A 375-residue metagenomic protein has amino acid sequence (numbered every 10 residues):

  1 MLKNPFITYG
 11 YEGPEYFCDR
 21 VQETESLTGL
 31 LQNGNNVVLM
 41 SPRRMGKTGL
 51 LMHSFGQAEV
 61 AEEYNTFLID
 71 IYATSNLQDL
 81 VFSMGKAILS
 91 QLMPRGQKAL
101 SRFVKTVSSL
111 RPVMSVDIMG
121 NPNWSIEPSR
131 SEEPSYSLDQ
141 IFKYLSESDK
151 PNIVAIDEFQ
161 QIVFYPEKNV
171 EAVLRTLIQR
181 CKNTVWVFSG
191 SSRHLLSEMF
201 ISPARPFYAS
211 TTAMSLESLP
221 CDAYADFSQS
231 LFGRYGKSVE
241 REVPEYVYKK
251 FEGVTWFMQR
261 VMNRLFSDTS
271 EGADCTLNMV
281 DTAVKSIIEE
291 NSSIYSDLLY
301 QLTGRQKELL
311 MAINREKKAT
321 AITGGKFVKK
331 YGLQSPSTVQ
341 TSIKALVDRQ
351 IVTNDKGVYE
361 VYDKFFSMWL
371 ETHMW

Functional and structural regions predicted by a protein language model:
M1-V37, P42, T353: A short, basic N-terminal segment
M40-M45, G49-I153: P-loop NTPase nucleotide-binding core
W124-S192, I201: Conserved Walker B catalytic segment
E198-K249, E271-A273: Helix-loop-helix "sensor" segment of P-loop NTPases
G253, Q259-Q334: Winged-helix-like regulatory helical subdomains adjacent to P-loop NTPase cores
Y331-D348: Short amphipathic alpha-helical interaction segments
V347-G357: A short, conserved structural fragment
F365-W375: Short, amphipathic alpha-helical interaction segments positioned at domain boundaries
